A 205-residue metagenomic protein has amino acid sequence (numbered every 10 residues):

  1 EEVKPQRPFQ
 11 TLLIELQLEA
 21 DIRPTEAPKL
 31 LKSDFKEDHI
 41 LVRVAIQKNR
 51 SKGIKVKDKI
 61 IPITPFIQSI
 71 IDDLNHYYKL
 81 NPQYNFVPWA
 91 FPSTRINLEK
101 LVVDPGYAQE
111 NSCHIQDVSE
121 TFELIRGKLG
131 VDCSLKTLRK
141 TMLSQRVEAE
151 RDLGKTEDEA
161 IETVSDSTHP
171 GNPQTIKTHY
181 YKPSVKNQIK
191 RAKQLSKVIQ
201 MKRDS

Functional and structural regions predicted by a protein language model:
E1-P24, P28: Basic, Lys/Arg- and aromatic-enriched nucleic-acid-binding interface segment
E2-R7, A20, A108-S112, Q116-D166 (+1 more regions): Short, basic (Lys/Arg/His-rich) helix/loop patches that form interaction surfaces in the mid-to-C-terminal regions
F9, I22-T25, K59, Y78 (+1 more regions): Short, cationic motifs built from Arg/Lys/His that form the positively charged side of catalytic pockets
A20, K29-H76, F86: Conserved tyrosine-mediated DNA breakage-rejoining catalytic core shared by Y-recombinases
I46-K48, T168-Q194: Catalytic-site neighborhood detector that most strongly recognizes the C-terminal catalytic loop/helix of tyrosine
T64-V131: Active-site/catalytic core of tyrosine-dependent DNA strand-transfer enzymes
